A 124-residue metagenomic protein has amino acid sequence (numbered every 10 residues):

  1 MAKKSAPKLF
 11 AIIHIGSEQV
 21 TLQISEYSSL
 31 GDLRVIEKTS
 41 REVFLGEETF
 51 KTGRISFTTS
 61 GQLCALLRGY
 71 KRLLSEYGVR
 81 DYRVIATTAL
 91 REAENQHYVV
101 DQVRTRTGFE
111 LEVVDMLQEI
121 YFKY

Functional and structural regions predicted by a protein language model:
M1-I15, Q23-Y124: Nucleotide/phosphate-binding catalytic cleft detector across ATP-hydrolyzing and phosphate-transferring enzymes
E18: Primarily the dimerization/phosphotransfer
